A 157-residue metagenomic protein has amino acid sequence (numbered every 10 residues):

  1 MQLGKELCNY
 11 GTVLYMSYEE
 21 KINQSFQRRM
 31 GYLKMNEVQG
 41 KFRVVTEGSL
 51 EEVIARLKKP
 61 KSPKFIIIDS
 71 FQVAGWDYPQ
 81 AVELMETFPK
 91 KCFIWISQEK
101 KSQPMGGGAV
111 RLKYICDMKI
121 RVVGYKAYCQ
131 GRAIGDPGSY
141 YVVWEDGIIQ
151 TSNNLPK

Functional and structural regions predicted by a protein language model:
M1-E51: Conserved P-loop
E6-N9, E37, K58-K61, M85-P89 (+1 more regions): Conserved catalytic network of the ASCE P-loop NTPase/AAA+ motor domain
Y18-E20, F71-Q72, Q98-E99: Short, ordered loop/turn segments at secondary-structure junctions
I22, S49, D77-Q80, L84 (+3 more regions): Helical mechanochemical/support elements of P-loop NTPase systems and associated helical scaffolds
F26-R29, I54-L57, Y78-P79, M105-G107: Short, well-ordered secondary-structure micro-motifs
V44-I96: Phosphate-binding/switch loop-helix module in NTP-utilizing enzymes
E86-K157: Phosphate-binding/switch region of NTP-binding enzymes
